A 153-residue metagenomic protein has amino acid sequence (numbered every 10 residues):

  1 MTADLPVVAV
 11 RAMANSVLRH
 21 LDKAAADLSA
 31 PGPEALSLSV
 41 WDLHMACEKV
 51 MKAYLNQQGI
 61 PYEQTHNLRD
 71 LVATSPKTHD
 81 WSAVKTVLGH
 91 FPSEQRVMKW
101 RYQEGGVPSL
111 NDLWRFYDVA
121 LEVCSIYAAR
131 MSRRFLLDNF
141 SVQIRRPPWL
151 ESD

Functional and structural regions predicted by a protein language model:
M1-S39, S141-P148: Charged alpha-helical initiation segments
M1-V10, L55-D153: Long, charged low-complexity segments
N15-L18, D22, H44-M45, D118-L121 (+1 more regions): Generic structural signal for well-ordered, non-transmembrane alpha-helical segments in soluble/cytosolic regions
V17, S39-V40, S93, L113: Hydrophobic packing residues in well-ordered alpha-helices of helical domains and bundles
L21, L28, V50, C124-M131: A structural signal for well-ordered alpha-helices, especially hydrophobic packing surfaces of coiled-coils
S39-Q57: Hydrophobic alpha-helical packing segments in soluble, helical-rich domains
